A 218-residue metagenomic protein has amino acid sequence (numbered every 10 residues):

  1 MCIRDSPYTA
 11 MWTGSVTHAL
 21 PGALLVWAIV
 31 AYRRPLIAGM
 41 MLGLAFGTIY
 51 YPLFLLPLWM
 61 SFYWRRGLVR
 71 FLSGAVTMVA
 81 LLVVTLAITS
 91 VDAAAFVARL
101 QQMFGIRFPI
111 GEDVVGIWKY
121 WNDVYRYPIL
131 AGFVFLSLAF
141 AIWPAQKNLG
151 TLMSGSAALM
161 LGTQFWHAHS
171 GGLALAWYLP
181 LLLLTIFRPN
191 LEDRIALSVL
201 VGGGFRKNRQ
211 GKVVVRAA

Functional and structural regions predicted by a protein language model:
R4-L36, Y63-L175, L179, T185-L191: Primarily membrane-embedded glycan-assembly and transfer machineries that use lipid-linked glycans
Y32-M40, M60-L72, I186-A218: Membrane-interface junctions at the ends of membrane-embedded or membrane-associated helices
M40-S61, A168-L173: Transmembrane helices and adjacent periplasmic/lumenal helix-loop junctions of polyprenol-phosphate-dependent
